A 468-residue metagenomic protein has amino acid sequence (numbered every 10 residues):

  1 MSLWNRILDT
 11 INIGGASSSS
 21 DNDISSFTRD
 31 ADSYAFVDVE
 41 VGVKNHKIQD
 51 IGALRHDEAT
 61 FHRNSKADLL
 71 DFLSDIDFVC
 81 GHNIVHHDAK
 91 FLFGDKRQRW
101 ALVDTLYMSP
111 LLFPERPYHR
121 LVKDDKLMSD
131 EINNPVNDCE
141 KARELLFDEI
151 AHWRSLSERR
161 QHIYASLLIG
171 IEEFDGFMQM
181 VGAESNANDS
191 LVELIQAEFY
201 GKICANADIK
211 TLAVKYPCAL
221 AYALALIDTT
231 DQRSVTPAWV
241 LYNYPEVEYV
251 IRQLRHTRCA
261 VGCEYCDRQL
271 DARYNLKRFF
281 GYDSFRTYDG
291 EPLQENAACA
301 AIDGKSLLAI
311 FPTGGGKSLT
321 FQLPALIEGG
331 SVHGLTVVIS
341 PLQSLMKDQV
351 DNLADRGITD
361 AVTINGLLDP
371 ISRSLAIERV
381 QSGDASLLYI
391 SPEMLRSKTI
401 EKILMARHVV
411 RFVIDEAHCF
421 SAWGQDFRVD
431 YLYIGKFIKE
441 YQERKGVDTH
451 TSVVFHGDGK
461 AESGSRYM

Functional and structural regions predicted by a protein language model:
M1-D32, D104: N-terminal accessory regions of nucleic-acid-interacting proteins
N45, G52-M128, P135-W153: Conserved DEDDh/DEDDy metal-dependent 3′-5′ exonuclease domain
D95, L345-P370, R379-S382, M468: Conserved helix-turn-beta segment of the N-terminal RecA-like "Helicase ATP-binding" lobe in SF1/SF2 helicases
L121-N206: Acidic, Mg2+-coordinating catalytic module of metal-dependent nucleases/exonucleases that use a two-metal-ion mechanism
G262-I310: Conserved pre-motif I regulatory segment
I310-G315, T320-D360, Q442-T449: Conserved SF1/SF2 helicase motif Ia
L326, L368-R411, C419-Q425: Conserved helix/coil segment N-terminal to the catalytic DExD/H
M405-A406, V410-R411, H418-M468: Post-DEXD/H (motif II) to motif III coupling segment of the RecA-like Helicase ATP-binding lobe
